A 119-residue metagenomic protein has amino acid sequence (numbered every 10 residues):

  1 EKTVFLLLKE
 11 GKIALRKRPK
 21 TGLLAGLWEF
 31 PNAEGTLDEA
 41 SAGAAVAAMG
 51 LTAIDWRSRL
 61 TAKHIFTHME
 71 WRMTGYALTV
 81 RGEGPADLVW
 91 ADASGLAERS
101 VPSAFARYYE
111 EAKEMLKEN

Functional and structural regions predicted by a protein language model:
E1-N119: Intrinsically disordered, low-complexity, charged terminal extensions of DNA damage-control enzymes
